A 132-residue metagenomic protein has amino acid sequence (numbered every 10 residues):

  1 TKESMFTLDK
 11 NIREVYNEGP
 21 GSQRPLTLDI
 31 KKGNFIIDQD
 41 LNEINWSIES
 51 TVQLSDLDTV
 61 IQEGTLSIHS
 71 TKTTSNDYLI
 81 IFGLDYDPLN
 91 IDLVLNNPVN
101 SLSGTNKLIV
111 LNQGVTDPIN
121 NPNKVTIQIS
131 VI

Functional and structural regions predicted by a protein language model:
T1-G21: Membrane-proximal N-terminal amphipathic helix
T7-N11, T27-D29, T105-I109: Short amphipathic alpha-helical surface micro-motifs
Y16-I36: Short, glycine/small-hydrophobic-rich surface segments
D40-I132: Intrinsically disordered, low-complexity regions enriched in Pro/Ser/Thr/Gly and acidic residues
